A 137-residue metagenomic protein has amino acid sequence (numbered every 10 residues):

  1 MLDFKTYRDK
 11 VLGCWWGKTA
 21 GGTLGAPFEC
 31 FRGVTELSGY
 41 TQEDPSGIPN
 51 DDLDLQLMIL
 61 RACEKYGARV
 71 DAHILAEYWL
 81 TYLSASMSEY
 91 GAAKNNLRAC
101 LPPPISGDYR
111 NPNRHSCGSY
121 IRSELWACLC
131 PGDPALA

Functional and structural regions predicted by a protein language model:
M1-A137: Structured, active/binding-site neighborhoods that engage oxygen-rich ligands
